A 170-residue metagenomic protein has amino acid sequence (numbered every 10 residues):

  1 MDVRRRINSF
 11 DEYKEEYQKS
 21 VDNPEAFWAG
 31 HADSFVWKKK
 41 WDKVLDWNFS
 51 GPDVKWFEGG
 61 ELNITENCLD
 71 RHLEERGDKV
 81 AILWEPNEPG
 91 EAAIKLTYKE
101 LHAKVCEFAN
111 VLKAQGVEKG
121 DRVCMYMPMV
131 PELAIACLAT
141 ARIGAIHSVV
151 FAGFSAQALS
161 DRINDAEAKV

Functional and structural regions predicted by a protein language model:
M1-E15: Short, contiguous pre-domain boundary segments
M1-R5, R76, C106: Conserved, charged catalytic cores of large soluble enzymes
E16, G51-E61, E88-L96: Acyl-group handling in specialized metabolite and lipid biosynthesis
V21-K43, G60-L83: A short N-terminal helical cap/helix-turn-helix that marks the beginning of AMP-binding/adenylate-forming
T65, I82-L138, S155-S160: Conserved AMP-binding/adenylate-forming core of the ANL superfamily
G144: Structured binding elements
F154-V170: Conserved ATP-dependent adenylate/AMP-binding module captured primarily in the ANL superfamily
